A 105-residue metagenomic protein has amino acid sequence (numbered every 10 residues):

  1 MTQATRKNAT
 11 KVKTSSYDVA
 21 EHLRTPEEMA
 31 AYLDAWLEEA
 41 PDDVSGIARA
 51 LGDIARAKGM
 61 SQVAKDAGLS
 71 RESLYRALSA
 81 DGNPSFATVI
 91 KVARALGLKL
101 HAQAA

Functional and structural regions predicted by a protein language model:
M1-R49, D53: N-terminal flexible/basic segments that precede or flank functional cores
T2, A104-A105: Short, intrinsically disordered, low-complexity terminal/loop segments
Y32, L74-R76, P84: Extended, folded domain segments that form the structural surfaces/walls around functional sites
R56-R76: Short alpha-helical DNA-recognition segment
S85-Q103: DNA major-groove recognition helix of helix-turn-helix/homeodomain DNA-binding modules
